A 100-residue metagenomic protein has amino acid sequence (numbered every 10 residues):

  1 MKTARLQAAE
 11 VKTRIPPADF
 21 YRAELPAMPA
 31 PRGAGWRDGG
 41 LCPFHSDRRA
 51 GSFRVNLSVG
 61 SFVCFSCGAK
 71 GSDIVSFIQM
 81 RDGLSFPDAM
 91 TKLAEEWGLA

Functional and structural regions predicted by a protein language model:
M1-A100: N-terminal structured subdomain of primase-like DNA metabolism proteins
